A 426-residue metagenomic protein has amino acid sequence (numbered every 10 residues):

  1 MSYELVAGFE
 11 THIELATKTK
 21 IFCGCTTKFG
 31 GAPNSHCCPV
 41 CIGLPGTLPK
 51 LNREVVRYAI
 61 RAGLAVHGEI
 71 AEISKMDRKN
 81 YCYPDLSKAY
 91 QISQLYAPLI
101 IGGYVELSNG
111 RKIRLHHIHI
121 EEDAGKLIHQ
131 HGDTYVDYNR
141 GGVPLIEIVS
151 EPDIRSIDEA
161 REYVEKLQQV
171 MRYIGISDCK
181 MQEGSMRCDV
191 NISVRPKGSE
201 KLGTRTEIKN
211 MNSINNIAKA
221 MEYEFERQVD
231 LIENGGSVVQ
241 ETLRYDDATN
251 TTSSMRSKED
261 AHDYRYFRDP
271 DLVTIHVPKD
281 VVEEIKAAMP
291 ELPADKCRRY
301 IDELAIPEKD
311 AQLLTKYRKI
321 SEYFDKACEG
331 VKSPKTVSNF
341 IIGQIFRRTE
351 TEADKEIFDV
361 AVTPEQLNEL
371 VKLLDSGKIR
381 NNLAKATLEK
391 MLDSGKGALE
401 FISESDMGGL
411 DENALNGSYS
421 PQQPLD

Functional and structural regions predicted by a protein language model:
M1-E291, E308, G330-S333, R347: Basic, nucleic-acid-interacting segments
E54, E159-E162, N216-A220, D295 (+8 more regions): Generic recognition of stable, solvent-exposed alpha-helical segments in well-folded globular domains
G184-P196, I301-D325, P334-E352, V362-L367 (+2 more regions): Core structural elements
V281-A288, D295, D325-K332, L367-I379: Extended, non-catalytic structural segments that build the interaction scaffolds of large macromolecular assemblies
A294-I301: Extended, structured, electrostatic nucleic-acid-contact surfaces
F358-N368, K372, K378-D426: Strongly charged, low-complexity linkers/loops
